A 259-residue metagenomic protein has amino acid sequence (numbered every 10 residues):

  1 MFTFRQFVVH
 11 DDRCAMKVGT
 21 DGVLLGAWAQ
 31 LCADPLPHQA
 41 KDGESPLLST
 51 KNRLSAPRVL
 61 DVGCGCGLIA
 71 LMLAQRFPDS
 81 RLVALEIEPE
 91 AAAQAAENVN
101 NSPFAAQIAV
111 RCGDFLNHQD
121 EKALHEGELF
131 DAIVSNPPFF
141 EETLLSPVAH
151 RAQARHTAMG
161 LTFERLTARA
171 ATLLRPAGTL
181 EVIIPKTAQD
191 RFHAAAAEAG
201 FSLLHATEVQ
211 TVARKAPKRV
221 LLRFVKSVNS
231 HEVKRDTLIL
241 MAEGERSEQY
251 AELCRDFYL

Functional and structural regions predicted by a protein language model:
M1-C32: Class I SAM-dependent transferase core
C14, V18, G160-P217: Conserved Class I SAM-dependent methyltransferase catalytic core
A56-G63: Conserved class I S-adenosyl-L-methionine
C66-P78: Conserved SAM-binding loop of SAM-dependent methyltransferases across substrates and taxa, primarily the Class I
R81-E86: Conserved SAM-binding motif I beta-strand of class I
A96-L124: S-adenosyl-L-methionine
E128, P137-R165: Mobile active-site "lid"/loop adjacent to the S-adenosyl-L-methionine
A216-L259: SAM/dcSAM-binding transferase cores
